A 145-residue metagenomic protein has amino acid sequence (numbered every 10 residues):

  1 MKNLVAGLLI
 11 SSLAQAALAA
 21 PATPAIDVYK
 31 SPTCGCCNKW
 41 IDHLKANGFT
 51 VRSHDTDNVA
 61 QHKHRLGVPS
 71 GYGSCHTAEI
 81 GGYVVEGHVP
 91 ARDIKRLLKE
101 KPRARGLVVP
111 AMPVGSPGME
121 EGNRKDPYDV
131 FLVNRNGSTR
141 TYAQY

Functional and structural regions predicted by a protein language model:
N3-Q15: Bacterial N-terminal signal peptides
Q15-P21: Bacterial Sec-dependent signal peptides at the C-terminal "C-region" and cleavage site
P21-N47: Local sequence-structure signature of Cys/Sec-based thiol-disulfide redox active-site neighborhoods
T50: Residue-level detector of anion-binding/catalytic polar loops
T56-V68: Structural microenvironment flanking redox-active thiols in thiol-disulfide oxidoreductases
R65-Y145: Thiol/selenol-based redox catalytic cores and closely related redox-interacting motifs
